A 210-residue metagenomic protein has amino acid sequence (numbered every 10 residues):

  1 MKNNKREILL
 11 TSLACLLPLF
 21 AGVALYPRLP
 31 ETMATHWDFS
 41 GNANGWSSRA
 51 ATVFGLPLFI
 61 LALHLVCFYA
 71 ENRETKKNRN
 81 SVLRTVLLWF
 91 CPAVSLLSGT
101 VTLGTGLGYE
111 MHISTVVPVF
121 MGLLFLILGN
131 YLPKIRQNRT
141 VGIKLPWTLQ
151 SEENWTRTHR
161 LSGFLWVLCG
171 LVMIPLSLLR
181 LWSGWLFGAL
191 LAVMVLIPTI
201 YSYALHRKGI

Functional and structural regions predicted by a protein language model:
E7-G22: N-terminal signal-anchor transmembrane alpha helix
E7-T11, T52-F59, C67, R84-A93 (+1 more regions): Select subsegments of transmembrane alpha-helices in polytopic membrane proteins, especially boundary-proximal
A24-F54, V141-Q150: Active-site and channel-lining beta-strand-loop segments that bind or position nucleotide-derived/phosphorylated
A24-L29, A62-N72, I127-I143, S202-H206: Membrane-water interface of transmembrane alpha-helices
G45-I60, H112-L128: Alpha-helical transmembrane segments
C67-T115: Ordered, amphipathic secondary-structure segments that act as subunit-interaction surfaces in large macromolecular
R139-K208: Terminal transmembrane helical module of multi-pass membrane proteins
